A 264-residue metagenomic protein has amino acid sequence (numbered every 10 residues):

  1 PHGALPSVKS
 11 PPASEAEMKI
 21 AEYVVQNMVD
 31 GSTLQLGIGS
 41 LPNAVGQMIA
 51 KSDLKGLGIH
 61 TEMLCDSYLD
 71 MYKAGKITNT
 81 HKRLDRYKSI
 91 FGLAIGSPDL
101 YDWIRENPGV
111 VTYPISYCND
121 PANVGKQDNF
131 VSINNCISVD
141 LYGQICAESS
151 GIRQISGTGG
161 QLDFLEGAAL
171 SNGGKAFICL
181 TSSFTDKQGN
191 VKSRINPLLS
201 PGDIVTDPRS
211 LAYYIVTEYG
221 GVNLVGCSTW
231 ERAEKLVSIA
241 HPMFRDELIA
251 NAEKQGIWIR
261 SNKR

Functional and structural regions predicted by a protein language model:
P1-R264: Conserved phosphate- and dinucleotide-binding cores of soluble alpha/beta proteins, encompassing both enzyme active
